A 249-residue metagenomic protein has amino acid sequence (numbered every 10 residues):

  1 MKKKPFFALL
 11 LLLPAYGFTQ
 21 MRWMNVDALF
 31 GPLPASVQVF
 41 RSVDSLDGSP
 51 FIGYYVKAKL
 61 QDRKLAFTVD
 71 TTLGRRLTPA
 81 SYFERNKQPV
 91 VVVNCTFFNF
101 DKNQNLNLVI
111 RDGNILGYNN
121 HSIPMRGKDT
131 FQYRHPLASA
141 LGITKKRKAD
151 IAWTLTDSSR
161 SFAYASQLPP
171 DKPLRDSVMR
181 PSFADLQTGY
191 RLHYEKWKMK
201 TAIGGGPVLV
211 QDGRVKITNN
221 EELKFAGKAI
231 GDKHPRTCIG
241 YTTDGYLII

Functional and structural regions predicted by a protein language model:
M1, N86-Q88, T243: Short, well-ordered loop/turn elements at secondary-structure boundaries
M1-R22: Bacterial Sec-dependent N-terminal signal peptides
F6-A8, R75, Y241: Intrinsically disordered and other compositionally biased segments
L9-L11, K87, N105, G205: A residue-level detector for conformationally permissive "hinge/kink" positions
Q20-S161, A165, K172-P173: Zymogen propeptides
L106-I249: Aspartyl protease catalytic domain
